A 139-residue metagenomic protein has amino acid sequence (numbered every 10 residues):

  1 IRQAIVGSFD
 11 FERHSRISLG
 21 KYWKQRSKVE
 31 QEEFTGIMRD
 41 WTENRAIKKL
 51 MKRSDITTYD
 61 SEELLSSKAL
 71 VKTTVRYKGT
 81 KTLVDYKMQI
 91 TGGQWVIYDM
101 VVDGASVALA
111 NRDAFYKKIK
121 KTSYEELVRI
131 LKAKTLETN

Functional and structural regions predicted by a protein language model:
I1-A46: Early exported N-terminus immediately downstream of N-terminal targeting peptides
I1-Q3, G7-F9, H14-S15, A46 (+5 more regions): Short leucine-rich amphipathic alpha-helices used at interfaces
Q3-H14, T74-Y77, T91, E137: Intrinsically disordered, low-complexity linear regions
G20-Y22, M51-T57, K117-I119: Juxtamembrane/interface motifs at transmembrane-helix termini
Q31, K49, D60-L64, K121 (+1 more regions): Alpha-helix boundary/capping detector
E43-T82, K134-N139: Surface-exposed, charged secondary-structure patches
K81-L109: Short beta-strand edge/turn micro-motifs at domain boundaries
V102-N139: Low-complexity, intrinsically disordered terminal/linker segments enriched in charged and Gly/Pro repeats
